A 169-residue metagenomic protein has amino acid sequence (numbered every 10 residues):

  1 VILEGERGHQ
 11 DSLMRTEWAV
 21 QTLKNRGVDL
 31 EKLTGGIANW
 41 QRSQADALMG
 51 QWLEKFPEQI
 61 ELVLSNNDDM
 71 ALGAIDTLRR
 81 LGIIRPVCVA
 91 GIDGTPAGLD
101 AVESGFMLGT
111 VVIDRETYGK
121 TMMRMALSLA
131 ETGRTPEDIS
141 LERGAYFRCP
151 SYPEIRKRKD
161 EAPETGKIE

Functional and structural regions predicted by a protein language model:
V1-I2, V20-R42, E142: Short beta-strand elements in bilobed, periplasmic/extracellular small-molecule ligand-binding domains
I2, I37, G91, V111-V112 (+1 more regions): Structural signal for conserved beta-strand scaffold positions within catalytic alpha/beta enzyme cores
L3-D11, T22, R26, D114-E169: Hinge/cleft segment of the Venus flytrap/periplasmic-binding protein
A19, L33-D100: Hydrophobic alpha-helical
G27-E31, I60, R134: Secondary-structure boundary/capping signal
G35-Q41, M70-A71, G98-E103, M123-A130 (+1 more regions): Low-complexity, flexible helical/coil segments
E61-L62, D76-E116, K120, R124-L141: Exported/periplasmic ABC-transporter solute-binding proteins
